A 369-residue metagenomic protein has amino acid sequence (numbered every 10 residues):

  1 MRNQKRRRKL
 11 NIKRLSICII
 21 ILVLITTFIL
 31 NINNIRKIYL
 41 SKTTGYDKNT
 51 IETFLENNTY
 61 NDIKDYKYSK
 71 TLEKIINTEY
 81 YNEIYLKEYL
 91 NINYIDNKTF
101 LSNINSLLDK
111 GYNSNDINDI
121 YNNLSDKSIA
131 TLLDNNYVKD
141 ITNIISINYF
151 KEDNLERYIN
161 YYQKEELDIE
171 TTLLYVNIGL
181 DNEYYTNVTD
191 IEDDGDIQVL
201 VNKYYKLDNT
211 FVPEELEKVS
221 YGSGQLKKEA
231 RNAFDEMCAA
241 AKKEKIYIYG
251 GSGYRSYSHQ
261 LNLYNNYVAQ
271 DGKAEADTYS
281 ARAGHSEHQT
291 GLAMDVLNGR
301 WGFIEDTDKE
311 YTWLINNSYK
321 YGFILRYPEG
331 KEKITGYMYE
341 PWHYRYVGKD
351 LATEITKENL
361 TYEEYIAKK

Functional and structural regions predicted by a protein language model:
R2-S252, Y257-K369: Extracytoplasmic cell-surface/polysaccharide-interacting catalytic and binding patches
